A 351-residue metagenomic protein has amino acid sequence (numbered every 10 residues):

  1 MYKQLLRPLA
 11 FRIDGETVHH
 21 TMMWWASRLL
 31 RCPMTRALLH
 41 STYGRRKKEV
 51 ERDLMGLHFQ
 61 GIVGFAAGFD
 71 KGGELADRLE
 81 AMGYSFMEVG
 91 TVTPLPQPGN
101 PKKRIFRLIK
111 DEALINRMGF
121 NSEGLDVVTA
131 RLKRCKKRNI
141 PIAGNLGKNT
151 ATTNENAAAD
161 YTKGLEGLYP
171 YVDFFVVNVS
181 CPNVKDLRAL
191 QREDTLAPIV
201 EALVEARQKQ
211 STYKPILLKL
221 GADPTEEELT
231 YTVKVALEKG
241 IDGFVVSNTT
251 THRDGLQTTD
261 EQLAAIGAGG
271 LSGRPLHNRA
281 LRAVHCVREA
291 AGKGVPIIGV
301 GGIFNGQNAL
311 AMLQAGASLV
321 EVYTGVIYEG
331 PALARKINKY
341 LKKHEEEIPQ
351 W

Functional and structural regions predicted by a protein language model:
Y2-R52, N116-N121, D126: An N-cap/entry alpha-helix motif that binds or orients negatively charged groups
R36-R45, P182-T195, V235-K293, L333: Glycine/Thr-rich beta-alpha phosphate-binding loop at enzyme active sites
G56-F65, R138-N145, K209-P224, E289-G299: Short beta-strand/loop segments at the ligand-binding rim of alpha/beta enzyme cores
G72-A81, P224-E238, E289, K293 (+1 more regions): Catalytic cores of alpha/beta
S85-Q97, V179-C181, G243-H252, G302-I303 (+1 more regions): Glycine-rich phosphate-binding active-site loops on the catalytic face of alpha/beta enzymes
G90-I140: A gly/proline- and charged-residue-enriched helix-loop-helix capping module
P96-E112, D254-G269, G325-Q350: C-terminal helical cap(s) of enzyme catalytic domains, especially alpha/beta-barrels
N149-Y161, A189, L218-E238: Active-site glycine- and acidic-residue-rich loops that bind and position anionic ligands or nucleotide-like cofactors
